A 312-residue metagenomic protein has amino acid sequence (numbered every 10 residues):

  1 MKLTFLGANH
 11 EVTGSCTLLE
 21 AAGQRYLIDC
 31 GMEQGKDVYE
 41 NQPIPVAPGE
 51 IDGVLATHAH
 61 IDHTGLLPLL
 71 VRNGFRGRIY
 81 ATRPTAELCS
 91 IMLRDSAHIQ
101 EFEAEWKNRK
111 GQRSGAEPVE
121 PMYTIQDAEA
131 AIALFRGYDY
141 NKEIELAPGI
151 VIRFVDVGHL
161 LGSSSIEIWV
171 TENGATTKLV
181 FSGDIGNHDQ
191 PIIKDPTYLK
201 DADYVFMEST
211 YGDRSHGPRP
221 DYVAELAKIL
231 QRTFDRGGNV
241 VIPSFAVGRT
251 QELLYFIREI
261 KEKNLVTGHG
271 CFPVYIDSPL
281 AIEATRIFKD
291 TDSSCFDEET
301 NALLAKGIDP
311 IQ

Functional and structural regions predicted by a protein language model:
M1-L55, T64, L70-E252, R258-H269: His/Asp/Glu-rich metal-coordinating catalytic cores of metallo-dependent phosphodiesterases/hydrolases acting on
V155-S165, W169, N173-L179, G183 (+2 more regions): A contiguous, basic/glycine-rich beta-loop/short-helix subdomain that forms a polymer-engagement track
A227, P243-I311: Active-site core of metal-dependent hydrolases
